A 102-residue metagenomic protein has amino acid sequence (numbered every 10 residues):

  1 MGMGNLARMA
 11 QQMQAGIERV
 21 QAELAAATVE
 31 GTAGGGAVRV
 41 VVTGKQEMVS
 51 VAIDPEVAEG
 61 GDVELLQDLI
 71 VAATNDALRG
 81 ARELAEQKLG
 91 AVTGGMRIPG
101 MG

Functional and structural regions predicted by a protein language model:
M1-E30, G80-G102: Long amphipathic alpha-helical segments used for membrane anchoring, targeting, substrate engagement, or oligomerization
A10, P55-E59: Short alpha-helical interface patches
A10, Q46, I70: Residue-level signature of catalytic and energy-coupling elements of molecular machines, predominantly ATP/GTP-dependent
A26-G36, V40-V51, V57, M101: N-terminal intrinsically disordered, cationic/polar leader segments that include organellar targeting peptides
V51, G60, V92: Residues that scaffold the ATP/ADP-binding catalytic core of kinase and kinase-like folds
E59-Q67: A short, polar/charged loop-to-alpha-helix boundary motif
L69, A73-L84: Stable alpha-helical structural segments in soluble proteins, enriched in small hydrophobic residues
